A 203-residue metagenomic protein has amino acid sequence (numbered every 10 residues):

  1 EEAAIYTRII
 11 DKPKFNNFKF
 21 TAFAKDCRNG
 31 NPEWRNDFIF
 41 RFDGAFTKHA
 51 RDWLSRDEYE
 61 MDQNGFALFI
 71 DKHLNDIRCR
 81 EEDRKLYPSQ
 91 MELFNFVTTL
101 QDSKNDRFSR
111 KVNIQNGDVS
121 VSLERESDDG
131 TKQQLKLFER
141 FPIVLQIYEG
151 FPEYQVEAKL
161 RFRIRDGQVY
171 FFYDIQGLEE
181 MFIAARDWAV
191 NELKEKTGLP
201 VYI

Functional and structural regions predicted by a protein language model:
E1-F69, K104-I203: C-terminal assembly and membrane-engagement modules of membrane-active proteins
F66-M91: Membrane-penetrating hydrophobic segments
P88-K104: Membrane-active amphipathic alpha-helices enriched in small hydrophobic residues
